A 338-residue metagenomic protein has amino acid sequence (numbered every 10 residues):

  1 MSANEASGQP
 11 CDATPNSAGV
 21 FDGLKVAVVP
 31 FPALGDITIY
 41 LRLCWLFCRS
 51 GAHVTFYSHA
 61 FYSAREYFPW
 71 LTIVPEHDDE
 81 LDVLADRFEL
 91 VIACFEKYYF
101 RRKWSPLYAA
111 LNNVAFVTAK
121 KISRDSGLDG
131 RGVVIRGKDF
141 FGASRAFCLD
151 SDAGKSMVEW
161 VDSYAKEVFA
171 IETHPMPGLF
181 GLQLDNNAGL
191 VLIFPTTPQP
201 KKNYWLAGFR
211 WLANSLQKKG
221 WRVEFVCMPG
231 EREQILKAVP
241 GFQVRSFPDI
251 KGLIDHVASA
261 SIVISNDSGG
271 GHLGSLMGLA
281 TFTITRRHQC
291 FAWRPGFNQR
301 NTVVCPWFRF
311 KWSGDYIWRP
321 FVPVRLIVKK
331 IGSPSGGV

Functional and structural regions predicted by a protein language model:
S2-V338: Catalytic machinery of carbohydrate-active enzymes, primarily nucleotide-sugar-dependent glycosyltransferases
